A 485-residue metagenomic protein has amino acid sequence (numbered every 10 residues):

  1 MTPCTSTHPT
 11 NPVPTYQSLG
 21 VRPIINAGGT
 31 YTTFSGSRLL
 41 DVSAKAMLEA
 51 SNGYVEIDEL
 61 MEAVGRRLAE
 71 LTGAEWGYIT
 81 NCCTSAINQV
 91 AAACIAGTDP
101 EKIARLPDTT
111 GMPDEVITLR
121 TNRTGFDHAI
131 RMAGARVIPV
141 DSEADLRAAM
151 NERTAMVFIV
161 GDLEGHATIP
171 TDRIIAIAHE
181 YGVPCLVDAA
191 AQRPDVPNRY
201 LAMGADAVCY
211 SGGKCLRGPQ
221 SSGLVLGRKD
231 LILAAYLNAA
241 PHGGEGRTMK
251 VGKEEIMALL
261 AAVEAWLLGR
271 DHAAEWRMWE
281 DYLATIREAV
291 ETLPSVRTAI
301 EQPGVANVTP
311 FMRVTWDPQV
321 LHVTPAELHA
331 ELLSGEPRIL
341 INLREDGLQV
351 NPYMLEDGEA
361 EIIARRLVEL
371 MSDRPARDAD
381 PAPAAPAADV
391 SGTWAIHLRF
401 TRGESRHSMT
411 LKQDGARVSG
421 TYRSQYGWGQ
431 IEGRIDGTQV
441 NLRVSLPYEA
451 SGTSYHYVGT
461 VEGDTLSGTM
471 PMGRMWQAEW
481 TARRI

Functional and structural regions predicted by a protein language model:
H8-F34, R38-L39, G65-L267, R287-E291 (+3 more regions): Conserved PLP-enzyme active-site core in the AAT-like
T15, A289-S372: Conserved C-terminal alpha-helix-loop-beta "cap" of PLP-dependent enzymes that closes/shapes the active-site mouth
T32-A44, Y54-E62: A structural motif shared across PLP-dependent enzymes of the aminotransferase-like
I57-E62, W76-G77, G246-K250, G269-M278 (+3 more regions): Flexible, glycine/charged-enriched surface loops at secondary-structure junctions
V263-R287: Structural signature of PLP-dependent enzymes
G347-Q349, A360-T393, T401, R483-I485: Amphipathic/hydrophobic helical signal segments and adjacent flexible N-terminal regions that mediate secretion
P386-I485: Central antiparallel beta-sheet cores of small beta-barrel/beta-sandwich binding domains
